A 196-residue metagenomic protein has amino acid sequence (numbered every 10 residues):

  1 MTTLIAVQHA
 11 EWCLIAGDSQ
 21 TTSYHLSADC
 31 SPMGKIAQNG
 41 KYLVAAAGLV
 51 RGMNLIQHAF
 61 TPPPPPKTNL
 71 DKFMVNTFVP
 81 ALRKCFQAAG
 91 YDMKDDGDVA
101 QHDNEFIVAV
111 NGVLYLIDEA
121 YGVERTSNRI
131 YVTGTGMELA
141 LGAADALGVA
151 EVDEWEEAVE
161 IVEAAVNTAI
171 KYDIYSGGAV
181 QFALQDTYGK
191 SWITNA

Functional and structural regions predicted by a protein language model:
M1-A100, E124-E160, I174-S176, Q181 (+2 more regions): Conserved short S/T/G-enriched processing/targeting/catalytic segments and their helical context
Q101-T133: Long, charge-patterned amphipathic alpha-helical coiled-coil/hairpin "stalk" segments used as oligomerization
A165-T168: Accessory, usually C-terminal, subdomains that scaffold auxiliary metal cofactors
